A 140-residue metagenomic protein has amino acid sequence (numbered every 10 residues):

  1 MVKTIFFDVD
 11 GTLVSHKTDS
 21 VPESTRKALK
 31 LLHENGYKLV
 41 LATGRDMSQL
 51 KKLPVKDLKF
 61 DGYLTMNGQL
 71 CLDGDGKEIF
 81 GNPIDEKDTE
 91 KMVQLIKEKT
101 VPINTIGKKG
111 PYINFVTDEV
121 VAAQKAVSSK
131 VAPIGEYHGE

Functional and structural regions predicted by a protein language model:
M1-V2, T65: Short, small/polar residue-rich loop motifs at catalytic or cofactor-binding pockets
V2, K56-K59, P133: A general marker of short, structured functional hotspots
K3-T18: Asp-based phosphoryl-transfer active-site loop
V21: Conserved donor sugar-nucleotide recognition element shared by glycan-biosynthetic enzymes
S24-A126: Active-site phosphate-binding/coordination module
V120-E140: Acidic, His- and aromatic-enriched active-site or binding-groove loops in soluble protein domains that engage sugars
